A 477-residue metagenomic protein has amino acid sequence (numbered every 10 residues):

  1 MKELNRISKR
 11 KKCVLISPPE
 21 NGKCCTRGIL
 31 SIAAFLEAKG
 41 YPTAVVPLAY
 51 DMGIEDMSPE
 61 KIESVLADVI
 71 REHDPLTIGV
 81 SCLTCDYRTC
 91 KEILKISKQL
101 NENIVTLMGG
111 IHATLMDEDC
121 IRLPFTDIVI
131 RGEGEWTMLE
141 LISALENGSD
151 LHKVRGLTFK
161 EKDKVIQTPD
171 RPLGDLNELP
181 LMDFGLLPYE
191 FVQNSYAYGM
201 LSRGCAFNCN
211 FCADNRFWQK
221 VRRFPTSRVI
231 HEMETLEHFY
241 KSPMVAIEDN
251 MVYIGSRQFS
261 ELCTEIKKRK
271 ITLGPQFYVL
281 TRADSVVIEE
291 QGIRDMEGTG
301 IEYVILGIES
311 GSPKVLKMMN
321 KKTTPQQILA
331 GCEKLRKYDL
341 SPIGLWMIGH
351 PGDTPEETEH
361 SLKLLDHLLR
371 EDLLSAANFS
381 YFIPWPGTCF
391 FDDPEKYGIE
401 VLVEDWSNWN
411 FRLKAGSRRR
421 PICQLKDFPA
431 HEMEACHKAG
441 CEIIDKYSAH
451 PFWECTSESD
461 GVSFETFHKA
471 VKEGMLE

Functional and structural regions predicted by a protein language model:
M1-P18, E37-A38, P42, E63-I70 (+3 more regions): Radical SAM enzyme core and accessory elements
M1-V14, V154, K160-L201: N-terminal [4Fe-4S]-dependent radical SAM core
G28, F35, A44-D170, G387: Glycine-rich beta-alpha loop elements in corrinoid/cobalamin-binding modules across cobalamin-dependent enzymes
G40-Y41, K98-I104, G148-D150, K267-G274 (+2 more regions): Short helix-capping segments at alpha-helix termini
V45-M52, S81, R216, G307 (+2 more regions): Residue-level recognition of beta-strand->loop/alpha-helix junctions
M52-I54, I78, F207, S256-R257 (+5 more regions): Flexible glycine/acidic-rich beta-alpha junction loops that bind and position SAM and/or redox cofactors in anaerobic
D117-R122, G352-H367: Catalytic cores of alpha/beta
N177-P342, K363: Radical SAM [4Fe-4S] cluster-binding motif and immediate context
